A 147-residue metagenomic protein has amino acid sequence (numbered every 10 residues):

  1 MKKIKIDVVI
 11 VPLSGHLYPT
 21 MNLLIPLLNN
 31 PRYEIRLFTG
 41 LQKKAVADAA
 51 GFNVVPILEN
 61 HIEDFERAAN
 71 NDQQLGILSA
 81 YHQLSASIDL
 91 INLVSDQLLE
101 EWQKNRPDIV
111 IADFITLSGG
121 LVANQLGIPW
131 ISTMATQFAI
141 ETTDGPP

Functional and structural regions predicted by a protein language model:
M1-P147: Glycosyltransferase specificity loop/lid
